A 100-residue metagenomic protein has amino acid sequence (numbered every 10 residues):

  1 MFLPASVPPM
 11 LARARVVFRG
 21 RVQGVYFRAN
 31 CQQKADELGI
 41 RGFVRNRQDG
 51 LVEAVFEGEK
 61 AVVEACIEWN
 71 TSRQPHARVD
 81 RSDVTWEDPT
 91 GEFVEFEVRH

Functional and structural regions predicted by a protein language model:
M1-H100: Intrinsically disordered, low-complexity, mixed-charge
